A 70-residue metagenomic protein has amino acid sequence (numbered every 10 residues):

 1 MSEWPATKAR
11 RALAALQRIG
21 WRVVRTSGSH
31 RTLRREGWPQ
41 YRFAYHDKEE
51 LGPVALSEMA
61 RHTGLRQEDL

Functional and structural regions predicted by a protein language model:
M1-L70: Basic nucleic-acid-binding interfaces
